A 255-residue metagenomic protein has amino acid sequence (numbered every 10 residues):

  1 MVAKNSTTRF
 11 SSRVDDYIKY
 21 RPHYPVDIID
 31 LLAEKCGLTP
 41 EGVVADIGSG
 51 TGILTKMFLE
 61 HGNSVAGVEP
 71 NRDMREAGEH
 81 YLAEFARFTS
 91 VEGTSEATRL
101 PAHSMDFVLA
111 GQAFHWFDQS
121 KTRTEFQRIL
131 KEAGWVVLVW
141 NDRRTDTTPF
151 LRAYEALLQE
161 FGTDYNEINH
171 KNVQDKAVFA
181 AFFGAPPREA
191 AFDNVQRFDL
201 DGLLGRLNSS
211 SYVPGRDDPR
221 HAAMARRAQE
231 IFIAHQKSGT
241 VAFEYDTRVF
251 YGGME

Functional and structural regions predicted by a protein language model:
M1-T39: Conserved class I S-adenosyl-L-methionine
G37-V43, P101: Short helix-loop-beta connector
V43-A45, T51-A97: Class I SAM-dependent methyltransferase SAM/SAH-binding core
T51, D175-E255: Conserved Class I S-adenosyl-L-methionine
E96-F107: A short acidic, Gly/Pro-enriched loop at the edge of an enzyme's catalytic core that lines a small-molecule cofactor
A110-G111, Q119: A short beta-strand submotif of the Rossmann-like class I SAM-dependent methyltransferase core that lines
F117-F126: A short, conserved alpha-helix within the catalytic core of class I
Q127-Q196: Conserved catalytic/acceptor-binding region of the Class I
